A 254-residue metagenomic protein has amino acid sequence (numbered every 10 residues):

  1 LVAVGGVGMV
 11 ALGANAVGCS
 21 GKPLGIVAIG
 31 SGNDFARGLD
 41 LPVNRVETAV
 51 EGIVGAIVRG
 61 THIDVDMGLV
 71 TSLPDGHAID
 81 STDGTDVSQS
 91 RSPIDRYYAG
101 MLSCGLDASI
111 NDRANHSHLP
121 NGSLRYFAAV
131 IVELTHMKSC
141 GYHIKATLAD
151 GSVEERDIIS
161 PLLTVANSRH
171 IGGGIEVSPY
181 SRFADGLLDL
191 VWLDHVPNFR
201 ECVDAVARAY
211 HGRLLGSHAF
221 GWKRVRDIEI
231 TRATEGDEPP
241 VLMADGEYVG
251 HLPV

Functional and structural regions predicted by a protein language model:
L1, M9-K22: Short Gly/Thr/Asp-enriched flexible loops that form oxyanion-binding sites at enzyme active sites
V2, G25-V27, V191: Hydrophobic/aromatic beta-strand patches that form the interior of the parallel beta-sheet core in alpha/beta enzyme
G5-G6, S103: Helix N-cap/beta->alpha junction signal
V7-V10, A28, I110, L163 (+2 more regions): Hydrophobic structural packing positions in well-ordered secondary structure
G13-V17, R37-L39, E176-V177: Short amphipathic alpha-helical segments
C19-P23, V27-P161: Catalytic core of DAGKc-family lipid kinases
S103, D107, T164-Y180, Y248: Glycine-rich phosphate/pyrophosphate-binding beta-alpha loops
A146-D157, E176-L188, W192-V254: ATP/nucleoside-binding phosphotransfer catalytic cores, i.e., glycine-rich phosphate-binding loops
